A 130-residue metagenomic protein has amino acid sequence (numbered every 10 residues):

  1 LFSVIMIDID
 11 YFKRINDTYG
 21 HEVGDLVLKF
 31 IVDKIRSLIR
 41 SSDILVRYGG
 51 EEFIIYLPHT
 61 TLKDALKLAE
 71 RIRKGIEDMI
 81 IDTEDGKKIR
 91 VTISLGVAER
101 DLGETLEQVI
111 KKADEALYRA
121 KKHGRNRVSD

Functional and structural regions predicted by a protein language model:
S3, S94: Cell-envelope/extracellular polymer assembly enzymes that use nucleotide-activated donors
I7-V23, I35, I39, E52 (+1 more regions): Active-site loop/short helix in cyclic nucleotide turnover domains
D17, L57-T60, E77, R100-D101: Residue-level recognition of strand-loop junctions within catalytic nucleotide-signaling folds
V32-D33, D64-I81, D114: Alpha-helical scaffold within the catalytic cores of cyclic-nucleotide enzymes
I44-R47: A short pre-motif secondary-structure segment
L62-E70, E99-S129: Catalytic-core segments of nucleotide cyclases and related cyclic-nucleotide turnover enzymes
I76-I93, V109: Catalytic core regions of nucleotide second-messenger enzymes
